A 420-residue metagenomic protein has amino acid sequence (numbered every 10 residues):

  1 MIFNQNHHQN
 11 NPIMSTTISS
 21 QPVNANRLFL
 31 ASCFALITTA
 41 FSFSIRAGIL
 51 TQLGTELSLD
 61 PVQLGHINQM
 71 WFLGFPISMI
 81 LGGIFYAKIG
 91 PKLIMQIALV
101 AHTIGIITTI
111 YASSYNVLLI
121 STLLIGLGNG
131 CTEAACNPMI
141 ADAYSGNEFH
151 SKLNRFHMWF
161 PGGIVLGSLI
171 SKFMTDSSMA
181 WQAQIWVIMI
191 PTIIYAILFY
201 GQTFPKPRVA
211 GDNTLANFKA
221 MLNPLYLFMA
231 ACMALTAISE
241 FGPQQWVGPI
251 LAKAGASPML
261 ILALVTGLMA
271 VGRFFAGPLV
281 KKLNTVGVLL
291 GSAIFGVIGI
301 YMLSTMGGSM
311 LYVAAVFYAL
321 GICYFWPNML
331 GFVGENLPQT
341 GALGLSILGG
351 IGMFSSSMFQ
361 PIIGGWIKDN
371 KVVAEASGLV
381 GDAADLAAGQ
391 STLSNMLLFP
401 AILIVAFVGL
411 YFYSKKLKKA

Functional and structural regions predicted by a protein language model:
R27-L59, N137, P243-G248, F359-I363: Extracytoplasmic
S44, F72-I80, V165, T266-F274 (+1 more regions): Residue-level signature of mid-helix packing/kink "hotspots" within the transmembrane helices of 12-pass Major
R46-A47, L222-A270, F359-G364: Extracytoplasmic gate region of multi-pass secondary transporters
I77-N116: Conserved MFS/SLC helix-loop-helix module at the cytosolic interface between two early adjacent transmembrane helices
Y111-S121, S304-A314: Helix-loop junctions at membrane interfaces in 12-TM secondary transporters
S121-M158: Cytoplasmic helix-loop-helix junction between adjacent transmembrane helices in 12-TM secondary transporters
N147, K152-P207: Helix-loop-helix hairpin linking two adjacent transmembrane segments in secondary transporters
Q182-Y200, Q390-F412: Symmetry-related core transmembrane helices of the 12-TM Major Facilitator Superfamily/SLC fold
